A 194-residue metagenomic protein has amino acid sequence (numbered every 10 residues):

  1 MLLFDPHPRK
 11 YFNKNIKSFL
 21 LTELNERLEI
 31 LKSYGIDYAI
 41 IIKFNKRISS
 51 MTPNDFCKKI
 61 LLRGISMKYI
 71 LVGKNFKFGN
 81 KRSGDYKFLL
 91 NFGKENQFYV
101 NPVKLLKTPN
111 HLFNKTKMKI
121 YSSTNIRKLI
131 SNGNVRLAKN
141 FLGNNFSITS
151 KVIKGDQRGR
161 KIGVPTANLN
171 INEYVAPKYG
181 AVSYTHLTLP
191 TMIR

Functional and structural regions predicted by a protein language model:
M1, P6-R9: Glycine/alanine-rich phosphate-binding loops at beta-alpha junctions
F4, K74-N75, L105-L106: Histidine-centered beta-alpha loop that forms part of the nucleotide-sugar donor binding/catalytic region in diverse
P8-F98: N-terminal Rossmann-like or analogous alpha/beta NTP/dinucleotide-binding catalytic cores that position adenine
R9, T108, M192: Active-site loop signature of alpha/beta-hydrolase-fold enzymes
L61-M67, Y174-Y179, S183, L187: The feature represents the first ordered module of a protein
Q97-S183: Glycine-rich, Lys/Arg-enriched anion-binding loops that position phosphate/diphosphate groups for phosphoryl
H186-R194: Single conserved hydrophobic/aromatic residue that forms the stacking wall/gate of nucleotide- or nucleobase-binding
